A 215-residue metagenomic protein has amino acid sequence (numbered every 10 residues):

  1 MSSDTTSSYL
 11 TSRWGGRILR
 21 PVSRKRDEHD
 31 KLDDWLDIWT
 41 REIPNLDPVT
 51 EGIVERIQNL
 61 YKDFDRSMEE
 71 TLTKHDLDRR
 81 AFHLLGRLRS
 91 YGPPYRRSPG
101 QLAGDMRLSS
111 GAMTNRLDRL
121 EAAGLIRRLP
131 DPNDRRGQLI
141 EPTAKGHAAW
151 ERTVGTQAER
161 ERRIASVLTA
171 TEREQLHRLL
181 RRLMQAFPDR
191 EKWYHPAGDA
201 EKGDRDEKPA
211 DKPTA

Functional and structural regions predicted by a protein language model:
M1-H75, D211-K212: N-terminal leader segment of winged-helix/HTH proteins
I38, E42, D63-E70, D105 (+5 more regions): Solvent-exposed, charged/polar functional surfaces in cytosolic regulatory/catalytic domains
P48, Q58, K62, R66-S109 (+2 more regions): N-terminal helix-turn-helix DNA-binding core of bacterial DNA-binding proteins
E51-V54, Q58, K62, R107 (+3 more regions): Short amphipathic alpha-helical segments with heptad-repeat character
G52, H83, E174: Active-site phosphate/pyrophosphate-handling residues
D118-R178: Charged, amphipathic alpha-helical coiled-coil/dimerization segments
E172-A215: Exposed, interaction-prone assembly regions rather than primary DNA-binding/catalytic cores
